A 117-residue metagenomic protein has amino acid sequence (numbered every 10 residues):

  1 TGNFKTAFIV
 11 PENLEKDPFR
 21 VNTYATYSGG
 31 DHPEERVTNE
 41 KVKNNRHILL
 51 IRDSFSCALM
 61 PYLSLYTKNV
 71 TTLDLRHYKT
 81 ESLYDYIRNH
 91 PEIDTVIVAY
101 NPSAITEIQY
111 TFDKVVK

Functional and structural regions predicted by a protein language model:
T1-K117: Extracellular glycan-modifying ectodomains
